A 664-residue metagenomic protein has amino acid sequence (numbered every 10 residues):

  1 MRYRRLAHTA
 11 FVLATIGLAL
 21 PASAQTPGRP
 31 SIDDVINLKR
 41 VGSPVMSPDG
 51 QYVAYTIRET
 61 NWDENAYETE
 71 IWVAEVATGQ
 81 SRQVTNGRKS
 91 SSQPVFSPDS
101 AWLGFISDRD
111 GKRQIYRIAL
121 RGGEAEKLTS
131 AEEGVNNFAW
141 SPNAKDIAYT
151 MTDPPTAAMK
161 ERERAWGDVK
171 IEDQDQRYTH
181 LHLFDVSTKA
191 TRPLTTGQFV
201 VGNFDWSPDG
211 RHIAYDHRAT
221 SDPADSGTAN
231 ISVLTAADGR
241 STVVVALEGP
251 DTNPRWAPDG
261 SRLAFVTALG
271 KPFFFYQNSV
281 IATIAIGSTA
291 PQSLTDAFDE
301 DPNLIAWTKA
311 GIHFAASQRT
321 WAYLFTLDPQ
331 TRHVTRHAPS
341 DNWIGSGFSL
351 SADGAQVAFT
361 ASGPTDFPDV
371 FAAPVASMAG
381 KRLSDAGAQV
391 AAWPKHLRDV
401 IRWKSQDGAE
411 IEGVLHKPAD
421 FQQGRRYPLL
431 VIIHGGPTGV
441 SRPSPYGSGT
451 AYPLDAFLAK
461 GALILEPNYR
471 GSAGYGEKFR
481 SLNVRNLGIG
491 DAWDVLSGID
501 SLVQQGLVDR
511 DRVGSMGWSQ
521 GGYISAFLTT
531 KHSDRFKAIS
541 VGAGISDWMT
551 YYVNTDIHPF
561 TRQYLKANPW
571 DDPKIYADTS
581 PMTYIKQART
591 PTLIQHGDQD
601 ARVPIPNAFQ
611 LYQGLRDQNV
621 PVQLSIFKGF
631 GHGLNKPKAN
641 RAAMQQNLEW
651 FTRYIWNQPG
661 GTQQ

Functional and structural regions predicted by a protein language model:
V45, A148-T150, T156-A158, D173-L181 (+6 more regions): Non-catalytic accessory segments flanking enzyme active sites
V45, V95, A139, D205 (+3 more regions): Conserved beta-strand position repeated across blades of beta-propeller domains
P48-D49, P98-D99, P142-N143, P208-D209 (+3 more regions): Residue-level detector of Asp-centered blade-edge/turn motifs that repeat once per structural unit in beta-propeller
G50-V53, S100-G104, I147-A148, G210-I213 (+3 more regions): Hydrophobic beta-strand positions that form the internal "hydrophobic ladder" of WD40/Gbeta-like beta-propeller blades
I57-E70, T85-S91, G104-Y116, E124 (+12 more regions): A flexible loop/linker signature enriched in serine peptidases of the S9 family
E75-G79, A119-G123, D185-K189, T235-G239 (+3 more regions): Short loop/turn segments that connect beta-strands within beta-propeller blades
V186, I432, T450-K460, E466-Q664: Active-site-proximal cap/loop segments of hydrolase catalytic domains
K417, R425-G436: Short beta-strand element of the alpha/beta-hydrolase
